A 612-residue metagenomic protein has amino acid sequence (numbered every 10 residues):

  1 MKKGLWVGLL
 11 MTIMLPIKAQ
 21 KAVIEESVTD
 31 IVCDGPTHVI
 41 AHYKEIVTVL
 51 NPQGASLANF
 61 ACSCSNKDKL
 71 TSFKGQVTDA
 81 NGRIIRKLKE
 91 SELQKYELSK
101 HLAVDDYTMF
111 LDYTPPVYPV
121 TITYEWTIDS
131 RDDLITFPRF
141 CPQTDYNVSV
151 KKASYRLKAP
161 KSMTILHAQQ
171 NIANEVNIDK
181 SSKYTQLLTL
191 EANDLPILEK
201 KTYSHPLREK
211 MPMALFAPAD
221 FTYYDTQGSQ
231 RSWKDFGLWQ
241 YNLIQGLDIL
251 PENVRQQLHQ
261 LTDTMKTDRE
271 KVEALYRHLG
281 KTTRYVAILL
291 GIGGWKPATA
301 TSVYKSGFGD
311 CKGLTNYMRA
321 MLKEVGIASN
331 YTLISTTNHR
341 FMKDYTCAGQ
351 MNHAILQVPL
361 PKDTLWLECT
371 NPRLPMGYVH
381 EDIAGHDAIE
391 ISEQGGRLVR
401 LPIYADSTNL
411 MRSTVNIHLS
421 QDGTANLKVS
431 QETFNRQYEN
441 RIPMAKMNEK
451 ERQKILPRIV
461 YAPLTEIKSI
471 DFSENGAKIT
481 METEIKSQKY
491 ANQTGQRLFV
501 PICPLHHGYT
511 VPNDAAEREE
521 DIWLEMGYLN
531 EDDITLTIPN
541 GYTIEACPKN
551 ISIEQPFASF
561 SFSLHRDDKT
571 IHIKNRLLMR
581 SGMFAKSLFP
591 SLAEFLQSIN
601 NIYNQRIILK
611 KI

Functional and structural regions predicted by a protein language model:
M1-K21: Bacterial Sec-dependent N-terminal signal peptides
Q20-I612: A sensor for short, sequence-defined functional sites
